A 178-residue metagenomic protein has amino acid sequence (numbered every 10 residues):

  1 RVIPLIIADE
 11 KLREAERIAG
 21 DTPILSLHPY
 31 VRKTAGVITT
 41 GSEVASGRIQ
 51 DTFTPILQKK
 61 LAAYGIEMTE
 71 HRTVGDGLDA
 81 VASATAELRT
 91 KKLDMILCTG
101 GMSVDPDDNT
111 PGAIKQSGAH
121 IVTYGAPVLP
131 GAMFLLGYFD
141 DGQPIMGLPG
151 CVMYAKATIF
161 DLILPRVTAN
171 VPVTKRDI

Functional and structural regions predicted by a protein language model:
R1-T69: Short, glycine/charged-enriched hinge/interface segments at domain edges or termini
S42, R48, T52, I66-I178: Short glycine/threonine-rich loop/turn motifs
